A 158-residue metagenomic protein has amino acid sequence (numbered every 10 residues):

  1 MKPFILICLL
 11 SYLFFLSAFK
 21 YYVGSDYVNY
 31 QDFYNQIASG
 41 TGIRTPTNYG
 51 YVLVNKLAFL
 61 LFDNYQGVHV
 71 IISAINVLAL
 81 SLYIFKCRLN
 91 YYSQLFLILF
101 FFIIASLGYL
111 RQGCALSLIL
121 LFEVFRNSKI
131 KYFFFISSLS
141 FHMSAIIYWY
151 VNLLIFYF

Functional and structural regions predicted by a protein language model:
M1-F158: Terminal, non-globular segments
